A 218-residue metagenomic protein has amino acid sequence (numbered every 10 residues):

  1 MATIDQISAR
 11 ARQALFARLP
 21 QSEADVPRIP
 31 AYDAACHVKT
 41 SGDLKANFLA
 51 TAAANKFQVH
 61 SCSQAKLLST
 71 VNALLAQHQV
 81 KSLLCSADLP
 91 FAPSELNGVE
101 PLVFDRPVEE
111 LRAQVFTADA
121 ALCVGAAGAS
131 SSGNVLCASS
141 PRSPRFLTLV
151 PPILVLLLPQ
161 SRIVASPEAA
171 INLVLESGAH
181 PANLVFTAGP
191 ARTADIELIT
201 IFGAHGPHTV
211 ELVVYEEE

Functional and structural regions predicted by a protein language model:
M1-E218: The feature marks the mature, well-folded catalytic cores of soluble enzymes
